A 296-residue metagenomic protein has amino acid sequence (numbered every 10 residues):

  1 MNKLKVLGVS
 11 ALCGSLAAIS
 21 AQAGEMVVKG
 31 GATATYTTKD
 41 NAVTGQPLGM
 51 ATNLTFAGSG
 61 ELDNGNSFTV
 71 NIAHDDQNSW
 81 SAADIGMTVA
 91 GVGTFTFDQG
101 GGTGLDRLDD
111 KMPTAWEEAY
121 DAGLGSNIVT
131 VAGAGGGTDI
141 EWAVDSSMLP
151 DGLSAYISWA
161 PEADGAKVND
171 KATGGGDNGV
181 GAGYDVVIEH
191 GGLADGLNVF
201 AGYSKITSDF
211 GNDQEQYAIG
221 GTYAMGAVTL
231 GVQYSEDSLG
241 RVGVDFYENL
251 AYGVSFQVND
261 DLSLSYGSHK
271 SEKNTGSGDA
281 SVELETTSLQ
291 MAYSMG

Functional and structural regions predicted by a protein language model:
M1-G296: Outer-membrane beta-barrel proteins
